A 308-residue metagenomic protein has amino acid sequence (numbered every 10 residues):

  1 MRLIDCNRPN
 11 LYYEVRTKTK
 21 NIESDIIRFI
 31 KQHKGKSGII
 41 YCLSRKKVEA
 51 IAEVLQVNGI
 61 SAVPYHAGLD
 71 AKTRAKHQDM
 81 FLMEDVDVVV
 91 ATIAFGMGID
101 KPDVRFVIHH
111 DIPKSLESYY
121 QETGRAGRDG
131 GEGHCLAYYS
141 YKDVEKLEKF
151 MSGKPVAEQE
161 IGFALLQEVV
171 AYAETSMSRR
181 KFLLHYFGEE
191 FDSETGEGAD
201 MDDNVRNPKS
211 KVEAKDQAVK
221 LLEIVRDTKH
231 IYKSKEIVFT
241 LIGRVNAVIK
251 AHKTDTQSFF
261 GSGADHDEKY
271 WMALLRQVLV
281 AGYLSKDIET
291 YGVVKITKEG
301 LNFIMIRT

Functional and structural regions predicted by a protein language model:
M1-A157, I161-A164, F191-S193, D203: Helicase motor core with emphasis on the C-terminal RecA-like subdomain
I30, F81, A173, V225-K229: Short helix-to-turn junction characteristic of helix-turn-helix DNA-binding domains, especially the helix
K34, S176, H230: Flexible coil/turn residues that form the inter-helical turn or adjacent wing/linker of helix-turn-helix
Q56, G188-E189, I242-G243: Short amphipathic alpha-helical surface patches that mediate protein-protein
H134, F182, G198-D202: The −1 position to Zn-ligating cysteines in a subset of zinc-ribbon hairpins
I161-F163, D192-T308: Accessory DNA-binding and partner-docking regions appended to nucleic-acid-acting proteins, especially the terminal
L165-E194: C-terminal accessory regions
